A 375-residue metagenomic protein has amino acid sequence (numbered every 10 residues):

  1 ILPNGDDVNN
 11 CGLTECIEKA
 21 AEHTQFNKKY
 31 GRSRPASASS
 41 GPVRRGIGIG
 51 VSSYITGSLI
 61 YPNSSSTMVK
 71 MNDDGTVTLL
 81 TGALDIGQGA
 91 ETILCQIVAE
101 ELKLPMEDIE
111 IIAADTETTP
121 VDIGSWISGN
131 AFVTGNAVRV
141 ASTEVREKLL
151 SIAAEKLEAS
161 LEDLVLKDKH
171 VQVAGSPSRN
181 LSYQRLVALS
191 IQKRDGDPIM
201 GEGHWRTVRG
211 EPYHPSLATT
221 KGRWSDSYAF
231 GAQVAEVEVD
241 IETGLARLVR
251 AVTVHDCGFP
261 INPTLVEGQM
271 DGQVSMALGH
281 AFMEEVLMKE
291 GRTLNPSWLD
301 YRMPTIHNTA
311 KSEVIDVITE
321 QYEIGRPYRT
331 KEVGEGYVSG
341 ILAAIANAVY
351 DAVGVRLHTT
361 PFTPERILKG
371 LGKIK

Functional and structural regions predicted by a protein language model:
I1-E15, E22, K28-K375: Cofactor-binding beta-sheet edge motifs in enzyme active sites
